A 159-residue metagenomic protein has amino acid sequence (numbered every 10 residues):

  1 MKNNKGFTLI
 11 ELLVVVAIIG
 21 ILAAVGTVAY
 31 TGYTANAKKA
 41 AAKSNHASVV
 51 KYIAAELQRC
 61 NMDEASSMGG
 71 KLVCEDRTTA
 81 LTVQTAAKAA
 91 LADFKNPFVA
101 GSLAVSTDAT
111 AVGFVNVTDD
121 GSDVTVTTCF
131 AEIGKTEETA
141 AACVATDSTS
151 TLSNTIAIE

Functional and structural regions predicted by a protein language model:
M1-A47: Amphipathic alpha-helical segments typified by the pilin-like N-terminal helix that continues immediately C-terminal
A55-E159: Periplasmic/extracellular, small/polar-rich flexible segments of pilin-like filament-forming proteins
